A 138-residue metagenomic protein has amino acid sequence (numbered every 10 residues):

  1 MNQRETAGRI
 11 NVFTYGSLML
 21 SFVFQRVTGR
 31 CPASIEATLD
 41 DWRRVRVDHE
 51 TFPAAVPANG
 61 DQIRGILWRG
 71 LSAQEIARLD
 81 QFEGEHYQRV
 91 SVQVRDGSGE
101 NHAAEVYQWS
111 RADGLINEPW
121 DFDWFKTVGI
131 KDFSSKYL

Functional and structural regions predicted by a protein language model:
N2-L138: Glycine-aromatic micro-motifs
